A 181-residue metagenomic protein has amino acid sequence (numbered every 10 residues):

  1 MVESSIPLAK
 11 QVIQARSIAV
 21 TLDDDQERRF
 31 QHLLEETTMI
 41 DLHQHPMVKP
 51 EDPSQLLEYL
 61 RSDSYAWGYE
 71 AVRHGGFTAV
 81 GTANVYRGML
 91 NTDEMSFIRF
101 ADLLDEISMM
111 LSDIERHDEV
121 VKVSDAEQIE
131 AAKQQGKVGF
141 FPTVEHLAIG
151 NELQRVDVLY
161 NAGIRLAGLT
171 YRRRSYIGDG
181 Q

Functional and structural regions predicted by a protein language model:
M1-Q181: N-terminal hydrophobic targeting/anchoring segments and the immediately downstream early-domain regions of hydrolases
